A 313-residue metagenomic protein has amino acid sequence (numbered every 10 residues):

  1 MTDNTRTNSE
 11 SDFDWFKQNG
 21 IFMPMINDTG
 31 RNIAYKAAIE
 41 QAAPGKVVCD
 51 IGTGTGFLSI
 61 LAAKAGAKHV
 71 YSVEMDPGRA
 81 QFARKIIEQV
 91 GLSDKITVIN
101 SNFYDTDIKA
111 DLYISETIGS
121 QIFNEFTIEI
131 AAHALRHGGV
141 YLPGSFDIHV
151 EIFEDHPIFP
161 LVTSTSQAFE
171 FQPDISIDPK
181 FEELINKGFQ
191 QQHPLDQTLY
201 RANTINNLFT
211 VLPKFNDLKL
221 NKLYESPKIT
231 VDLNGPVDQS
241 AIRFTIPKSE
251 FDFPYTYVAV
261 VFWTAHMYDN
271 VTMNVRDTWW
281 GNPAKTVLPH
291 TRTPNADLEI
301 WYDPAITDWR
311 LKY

Functional and structural regions predicted by a protein language model:
T2-P44, V48-I51, G56-Y313: Class I SAM-binding transferase module
